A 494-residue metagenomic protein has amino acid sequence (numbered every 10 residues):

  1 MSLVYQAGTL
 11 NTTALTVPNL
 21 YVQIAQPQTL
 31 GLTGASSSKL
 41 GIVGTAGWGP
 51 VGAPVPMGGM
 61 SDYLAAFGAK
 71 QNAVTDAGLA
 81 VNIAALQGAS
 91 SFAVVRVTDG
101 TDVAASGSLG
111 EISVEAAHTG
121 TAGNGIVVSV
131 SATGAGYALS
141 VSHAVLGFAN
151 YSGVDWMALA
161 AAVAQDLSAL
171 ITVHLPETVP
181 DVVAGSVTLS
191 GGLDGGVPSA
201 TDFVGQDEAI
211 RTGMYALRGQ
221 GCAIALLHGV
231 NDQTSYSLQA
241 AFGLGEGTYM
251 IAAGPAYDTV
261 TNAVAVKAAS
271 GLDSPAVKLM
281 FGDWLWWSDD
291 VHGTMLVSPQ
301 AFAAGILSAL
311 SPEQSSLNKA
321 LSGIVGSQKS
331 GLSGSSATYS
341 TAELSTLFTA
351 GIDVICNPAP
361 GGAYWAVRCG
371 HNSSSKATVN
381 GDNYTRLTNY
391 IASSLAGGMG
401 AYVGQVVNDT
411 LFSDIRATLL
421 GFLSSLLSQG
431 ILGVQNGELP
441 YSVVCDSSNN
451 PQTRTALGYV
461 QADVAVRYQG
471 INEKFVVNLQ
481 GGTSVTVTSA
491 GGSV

Functional and structural regions predicted by a protein language model:
M1-I415, F422-N449, T455, V494: A glycine- and small-residue-enriched flexible loop/hinge signal that marks low-structured segments
S447-V494: C-terminal edge-of-domain segments
